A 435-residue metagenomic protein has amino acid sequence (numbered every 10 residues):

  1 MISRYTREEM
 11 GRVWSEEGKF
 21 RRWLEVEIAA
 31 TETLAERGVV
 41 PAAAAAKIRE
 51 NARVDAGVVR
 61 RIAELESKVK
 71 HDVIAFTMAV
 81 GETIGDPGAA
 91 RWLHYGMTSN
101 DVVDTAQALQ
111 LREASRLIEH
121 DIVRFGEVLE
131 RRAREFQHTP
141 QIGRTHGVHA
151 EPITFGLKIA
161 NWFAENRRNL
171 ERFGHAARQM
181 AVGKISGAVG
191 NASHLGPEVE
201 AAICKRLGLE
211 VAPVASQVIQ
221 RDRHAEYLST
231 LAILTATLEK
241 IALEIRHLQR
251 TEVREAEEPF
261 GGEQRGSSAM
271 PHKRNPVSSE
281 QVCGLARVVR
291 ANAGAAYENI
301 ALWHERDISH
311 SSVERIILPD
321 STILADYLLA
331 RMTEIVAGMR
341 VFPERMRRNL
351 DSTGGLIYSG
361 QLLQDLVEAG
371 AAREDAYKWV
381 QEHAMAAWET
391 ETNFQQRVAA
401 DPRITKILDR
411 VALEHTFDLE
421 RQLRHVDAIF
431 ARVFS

Functional and structural regions predicted by a protein language model:
M1-A192, G196-A202, V211, G266-S267 (+2 more regions): A helix-coil-helix interface module used to build multimeric assemblies and to scaffold catalytic/cofactor sites
M1-R22, A46, L65-V69, M270-S435: Glycine-rich cofactor/substrate-binding loops
A30-T33, I118, I122-F125, L129-R132 (+12 more regions): Amphipathic alpha-helices that form helix-helix packing interfaces
T31-E32, Q110-I122, L231-K240, I245 (+1 more regions): Alpha-helical support elements that line or immediately flank enzyme active sites and cofactor-binding pockets
V40, V253-R254, A372: Conserved hydrophobic residue
S99, N191-A192, C204-R206, V211-V218 (+4 more regions): A structural signal for small-residue-enriched, beta-sheet-centric alpha/beta enzyme cores and oligomeric scaffold folds
L157, A225-I233, Q361-A369: Short, well-ordered beta-strand elements within core beta-sheets of diverse protein domains
E200-A293: Acidic, glycine-rich loop-and-beta core segments that form the ion-binding/anion-interacting portion of active sites
